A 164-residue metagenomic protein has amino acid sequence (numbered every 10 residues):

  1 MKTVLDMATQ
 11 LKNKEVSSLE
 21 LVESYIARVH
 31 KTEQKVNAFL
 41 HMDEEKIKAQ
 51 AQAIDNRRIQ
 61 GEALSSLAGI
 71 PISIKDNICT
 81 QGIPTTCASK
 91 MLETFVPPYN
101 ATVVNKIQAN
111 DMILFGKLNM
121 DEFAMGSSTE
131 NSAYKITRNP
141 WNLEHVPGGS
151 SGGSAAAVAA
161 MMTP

Functional and structural regions predicted by a protein language model:
M1-A49: An N-terminal boundary/leader segment
Y25, I47, K75, I107 (+1 more regions): Conserved hydrophobic/aromatic pocket- or pore-lining residues that grip, position, or stack substrates in active sites
R28, T32, Q50, I54 (+2 more regions): Short alpha-helical functional segments enriched in proximate histidine and acidic residues
I54-I70: Immediate post-signal peptide segment of exported/extracytoplasmic ligand-binding proteins
S66-V103, S127-E130: Enzymes and membrane/adaptor proteins characterized by extended Gly/Ser/Thr/Asp/Glu-rich, aromatic-dotted
Y99-A101, N105-P164: Short glycine/serine-rich loop segments
